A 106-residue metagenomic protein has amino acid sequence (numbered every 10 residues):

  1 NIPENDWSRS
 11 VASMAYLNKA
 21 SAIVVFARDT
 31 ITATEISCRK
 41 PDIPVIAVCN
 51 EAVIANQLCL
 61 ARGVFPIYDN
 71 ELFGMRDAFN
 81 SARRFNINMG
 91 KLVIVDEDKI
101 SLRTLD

Functional and structural regions predicted by a protein language model:
N1-A12: Long, charged amphipathic helices and adjacent flexible linkers at domain junctions
E4-N5, F26, L72-M75: A conditional alpha-helix N-cap/helix-loop micro-motif detector
A12-C38: C-terminal accessory/binding modules appended to enzymatic or scaffolding proteins
S21, N88-G90: Short acidic/polar active-site loop segments enriched in Thr and Asp
V24-V25, I46, V93: Structural motif
I31, G74-F85: A short, acidic, amphipathic alpha-helical segment used as a generic capping/interface helix at domain edges
T32-T34, K40-G74: Nucleotide-binding motor/catalytic cores of P-loop/tubulin-like NTPases across gene-expression machines
K91-D106: C-terminal edge-of-domain segments
